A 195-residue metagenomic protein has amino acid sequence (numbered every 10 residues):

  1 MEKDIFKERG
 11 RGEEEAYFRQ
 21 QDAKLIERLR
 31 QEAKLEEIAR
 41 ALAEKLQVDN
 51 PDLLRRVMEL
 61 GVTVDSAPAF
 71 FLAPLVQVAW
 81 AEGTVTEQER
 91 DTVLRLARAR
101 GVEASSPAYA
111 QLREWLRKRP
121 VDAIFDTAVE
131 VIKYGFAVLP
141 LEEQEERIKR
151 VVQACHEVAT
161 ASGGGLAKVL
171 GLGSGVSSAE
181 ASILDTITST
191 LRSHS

Functional and structural regions predicted by a protein language model:
E2-V78, T84-S195: Small-residue-enriched hydrophobic alpha-helices in membranes
